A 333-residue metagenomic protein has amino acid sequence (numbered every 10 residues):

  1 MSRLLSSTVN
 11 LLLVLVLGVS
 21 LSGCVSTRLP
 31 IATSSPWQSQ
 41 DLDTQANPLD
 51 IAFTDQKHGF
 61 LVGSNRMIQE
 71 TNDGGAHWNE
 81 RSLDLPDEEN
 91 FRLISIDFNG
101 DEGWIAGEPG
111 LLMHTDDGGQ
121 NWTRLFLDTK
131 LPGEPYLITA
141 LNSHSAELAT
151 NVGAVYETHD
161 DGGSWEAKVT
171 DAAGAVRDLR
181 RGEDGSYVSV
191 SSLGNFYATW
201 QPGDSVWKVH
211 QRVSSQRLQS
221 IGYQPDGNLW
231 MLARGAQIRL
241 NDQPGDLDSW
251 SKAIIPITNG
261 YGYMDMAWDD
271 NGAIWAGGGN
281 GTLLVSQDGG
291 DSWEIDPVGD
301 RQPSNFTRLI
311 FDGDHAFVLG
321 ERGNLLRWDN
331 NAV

Functional and structural regions predicted by a protein language model:
M1-G23: Secretory targeting signatures
C24-V333: Residue-level hotspots at or immediately adjacent to binding/recognition sites across diverse folds
